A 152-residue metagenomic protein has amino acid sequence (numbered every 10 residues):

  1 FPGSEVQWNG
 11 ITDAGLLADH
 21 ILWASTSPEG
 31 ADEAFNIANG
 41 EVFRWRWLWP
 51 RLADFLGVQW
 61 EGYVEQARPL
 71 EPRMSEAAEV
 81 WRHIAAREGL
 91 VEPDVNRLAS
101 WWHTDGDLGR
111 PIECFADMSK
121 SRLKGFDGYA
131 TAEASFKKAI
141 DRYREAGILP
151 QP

Functional and structural regions predicted by a protein language model:
F1-T12: A conserved pocket-lining segment of Rossmann-fold NAD(P)-dependent short-chain dehydrogenase/reductase
I11, V42, Y129-A130: Short, solvent-exposed loop/helix junctions and linker helices that flank or host conserved functional motifs
A14-L22, E133-I140: Short, amphipathic alpha-helical "lid/cap" segments that border enzyme active or binding sites
L17-T104, D117-S119, L123: Mid/C-terminal beta-alpha module of Rossmann-like enzyme folds, strongest in SDR-family dehydrogenases/epimerases
V58, F126-D127, I148: Short aromatic/hydrophobic-glycine micro-motifs
W102, L108-Y143: C-terminal helical cap and adjacent loop that interface with cofactors, partners, or active-site loops
G109-P111, I148-P152: Short, charged, surface-exposed hinge/linker loops at domain edges that act as mobile lids or interdomain connectors
